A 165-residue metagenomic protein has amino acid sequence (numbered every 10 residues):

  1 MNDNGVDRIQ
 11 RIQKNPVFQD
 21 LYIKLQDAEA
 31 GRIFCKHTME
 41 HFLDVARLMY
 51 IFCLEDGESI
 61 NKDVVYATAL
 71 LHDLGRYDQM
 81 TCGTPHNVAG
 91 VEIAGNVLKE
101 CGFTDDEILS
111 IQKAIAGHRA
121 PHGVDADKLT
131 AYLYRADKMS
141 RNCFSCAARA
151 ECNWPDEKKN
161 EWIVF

Functional and structural regions predicted by a protein language model:
M1-F165: Metal-dependent phosphohydrolase cores
